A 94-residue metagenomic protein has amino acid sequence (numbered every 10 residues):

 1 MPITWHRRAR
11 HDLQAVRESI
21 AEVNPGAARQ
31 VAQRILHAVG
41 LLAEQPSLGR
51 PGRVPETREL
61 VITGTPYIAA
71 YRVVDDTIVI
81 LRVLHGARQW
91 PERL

Functional and structural regions predicted by a protein language model:
P2-T57, V74-T77, R93-L94: Basic, Lys/Arg-enriched alpha-helical interface segments
R7, I62-G64: Conserved strand-loop elements at the edges of beta-sheets that form or border functional pockets
L41-L42, T63, V83: Conserved catalytic core of Hanks-type protein kinase domains
P46, R58-L60, R82, R88: Flexible, active-site-adjacent loop/turn segments at secondary-structure boundaries
T57, P66-I68: Short hydrophobic/aromatic beta-strand or adjacent loop that forms the aromatic wall/cage of a ligand/substrate-binding
I68-L94: Enriched for short, Lys/Arg-rich terminal
